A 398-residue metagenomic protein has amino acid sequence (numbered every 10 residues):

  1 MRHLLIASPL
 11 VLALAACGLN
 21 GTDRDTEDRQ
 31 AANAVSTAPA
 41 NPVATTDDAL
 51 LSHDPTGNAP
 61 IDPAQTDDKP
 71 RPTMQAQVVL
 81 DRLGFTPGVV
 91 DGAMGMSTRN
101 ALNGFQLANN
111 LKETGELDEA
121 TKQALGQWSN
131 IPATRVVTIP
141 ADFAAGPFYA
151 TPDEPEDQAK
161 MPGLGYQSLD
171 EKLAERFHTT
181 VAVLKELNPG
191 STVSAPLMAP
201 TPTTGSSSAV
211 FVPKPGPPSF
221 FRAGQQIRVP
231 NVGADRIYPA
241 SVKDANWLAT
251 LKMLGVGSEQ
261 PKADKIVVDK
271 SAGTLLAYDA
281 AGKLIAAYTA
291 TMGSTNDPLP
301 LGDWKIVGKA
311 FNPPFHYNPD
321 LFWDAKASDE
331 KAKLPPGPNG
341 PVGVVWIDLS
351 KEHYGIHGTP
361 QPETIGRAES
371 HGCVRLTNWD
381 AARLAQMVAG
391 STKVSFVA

Functional and structural regions predicted by a protein language model:
M1-A15: Sec-dependent bacterial lipoprotein signal peptides
C17-G21: Bacterial signal peptide processing site
R24-D62: Post-signal peptide N-terminal segment of mature Sec-exported envelope proteins
D68-R99, D142-T179: Primarily a LysM-type cell-wall glycan-binding module
V78-P87, M94-K112, D170-V212, A281-A287 (+2 more regions): LysM (lysin motif) carbohydrate-binding repeats in extracellular/periplasmic proteins that recognize
M96-N100, G104-F143, L187-D244: Extracellular LysM carbohydrate-binding repeats and other cell-envelope/extracellular binding modules
G216-S219, Q225, P230-G302, G308-K309 (+1 more regions): Cell wall/extracellular polymer interaction/catalysis modules
D324-A398: Exported/periplasmic cell-wall-interacting domains
